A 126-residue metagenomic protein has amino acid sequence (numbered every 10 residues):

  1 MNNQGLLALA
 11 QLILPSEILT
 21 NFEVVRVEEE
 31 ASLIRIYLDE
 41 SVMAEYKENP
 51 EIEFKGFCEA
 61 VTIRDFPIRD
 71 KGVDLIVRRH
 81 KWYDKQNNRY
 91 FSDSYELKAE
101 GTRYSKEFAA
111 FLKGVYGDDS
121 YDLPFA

Functional and structural regions predicted by a protein language model:
M1-A44: N-terminal alpha-helical interaction blocks
M1-Q4, Y46-E51, R89-F91: Generic detector of short, locally flexible boundary/turn motifs and exposed helical patches
N3, L7-L12, L19-E23, E51 (+3 more regions): Sparse, context-dependent recognition of short Cys/His-centered cofactor- or disulfide-binding micro-motifs
E23, V27, L33-S41, E48-P50 (+4 more regions): General "foldedness" signal
L33, Y37-Y83: N-terminal juxtadomain amphipathic helix that follows a signal peptide/anchor or precedes a small N-terminal auxiliary
T62-A126: Short, positively charged, Gly/Tyr-enriched micro-motifs that form contact patches at catalytic or ligand/partner
